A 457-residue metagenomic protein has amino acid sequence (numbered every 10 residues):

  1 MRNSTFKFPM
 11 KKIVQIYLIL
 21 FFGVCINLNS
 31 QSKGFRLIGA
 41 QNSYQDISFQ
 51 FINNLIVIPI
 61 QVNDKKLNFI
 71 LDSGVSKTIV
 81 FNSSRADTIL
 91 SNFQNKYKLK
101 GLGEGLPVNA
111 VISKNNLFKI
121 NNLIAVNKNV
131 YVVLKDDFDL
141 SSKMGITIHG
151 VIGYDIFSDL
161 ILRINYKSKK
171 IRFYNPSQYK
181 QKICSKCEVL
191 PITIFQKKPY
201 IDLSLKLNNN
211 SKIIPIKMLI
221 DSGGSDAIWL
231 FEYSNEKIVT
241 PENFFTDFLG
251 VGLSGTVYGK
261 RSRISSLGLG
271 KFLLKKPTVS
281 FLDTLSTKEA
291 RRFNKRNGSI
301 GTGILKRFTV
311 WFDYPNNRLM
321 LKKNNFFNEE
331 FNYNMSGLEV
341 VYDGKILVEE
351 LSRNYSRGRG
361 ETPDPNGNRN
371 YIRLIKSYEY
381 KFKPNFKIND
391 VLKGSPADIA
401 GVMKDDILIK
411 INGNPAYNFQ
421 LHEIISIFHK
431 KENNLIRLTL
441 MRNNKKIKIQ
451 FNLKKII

Functional and structural regions predicted by a protein language model:
M1-F35: Bacterial Sec-dependent N-terminal signal peptides
L28-I457: Pepsin/retropepsin-fold aspartyl endopeptidases
